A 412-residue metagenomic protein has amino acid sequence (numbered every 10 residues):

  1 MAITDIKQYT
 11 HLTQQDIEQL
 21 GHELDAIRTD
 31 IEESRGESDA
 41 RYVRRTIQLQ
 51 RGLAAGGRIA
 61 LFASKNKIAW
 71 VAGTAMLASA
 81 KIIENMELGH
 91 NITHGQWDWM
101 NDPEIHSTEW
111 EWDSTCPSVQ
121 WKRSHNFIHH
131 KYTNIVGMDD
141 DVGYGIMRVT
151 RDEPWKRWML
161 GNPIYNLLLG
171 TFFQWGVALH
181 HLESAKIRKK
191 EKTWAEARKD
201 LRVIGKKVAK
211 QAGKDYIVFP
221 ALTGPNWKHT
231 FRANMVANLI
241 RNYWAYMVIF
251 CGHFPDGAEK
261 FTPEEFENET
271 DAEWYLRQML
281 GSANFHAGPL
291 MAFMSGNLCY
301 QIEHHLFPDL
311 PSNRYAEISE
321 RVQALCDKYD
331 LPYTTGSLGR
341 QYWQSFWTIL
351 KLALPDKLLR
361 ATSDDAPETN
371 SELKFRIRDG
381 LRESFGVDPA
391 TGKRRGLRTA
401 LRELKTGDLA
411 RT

Functional and structural regions predicted by a protein language model:
M1-G56: Low-complexity, highly charged intrinsically disordered N-terminal segments that act as targeting/localization
T29, E33, A55-K65, K81 (+2 more regions): Short helix-loop boundary/capping segments at the starts of domains
E37-R41, R58-K65, R378, R382 (+1 more regions): Catalytic cores of phosphodiester-bond-cleaving enzymes
D39-R41, S107-E111, R198-V203, P225-T230 (+2 more regions): Glycine- and acidic
T46-A72, V218-T223: Alpha-helical phosphate/pyrophosphate-handling elements in metalloenzyme active cores
V71-K81, V136-Q278, A283, A292 (+3 more regions): Hydrophobic transmembrane alpha-helical segments that form the core helix bundle of multi-pass membrane enzymes
S79-A197, F266-K357: Membrane-embedded catalytic scaffold of the fatty acid hydroxylase/desaturase
S312-T412: C-terminal amphipathic "assembly/sorting" segment characterized by alternating charged and hydrophobic residues
